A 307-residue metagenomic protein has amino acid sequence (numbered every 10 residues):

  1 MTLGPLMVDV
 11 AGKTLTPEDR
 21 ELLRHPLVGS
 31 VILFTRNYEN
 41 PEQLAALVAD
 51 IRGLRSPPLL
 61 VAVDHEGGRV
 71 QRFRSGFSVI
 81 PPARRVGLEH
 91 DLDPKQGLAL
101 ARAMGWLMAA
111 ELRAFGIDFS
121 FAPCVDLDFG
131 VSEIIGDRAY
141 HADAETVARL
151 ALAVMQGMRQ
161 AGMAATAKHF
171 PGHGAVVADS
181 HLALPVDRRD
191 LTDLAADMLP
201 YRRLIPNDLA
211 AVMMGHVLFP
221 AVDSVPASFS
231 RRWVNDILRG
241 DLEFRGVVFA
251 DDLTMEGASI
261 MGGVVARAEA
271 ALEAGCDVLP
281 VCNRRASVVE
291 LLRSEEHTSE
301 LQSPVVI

Functional and structural regions predicted by a protein language model:
M1-D19: N-terminal basic/disordered segments at the start of proteins
V8, L15, R36-L54, L59 (+3 more regions): Second-shell residues forming the walls of enzyme active-site clefts
L22-L33, L107, A114-G116: Catalytic domains of carbohydrate-active enzymes, especially glycoside hydrolases
S30-R36, D118-C124, G275-L279: Divalent metal-dependent hydrolysis catalytic cores, especially in the metallo-beta-lactamase
E39-A46, D91-A110, A142-L150, T192-A195: Glycine-rich anion/phosphate-binding loops
L54-P81, A101-L127, V147-P171: Glycine-rich, aromatic-flanked loop segments that form ligand/cofactor-binding clefts across common enzyme folds
F77-Q96, H141: A charged helix-plus-loop insertion that forms the helical arch/lid used to bind and gate nucleic-acid substrates
H297-I307: Positively charged, low-complexity/disordered segments
